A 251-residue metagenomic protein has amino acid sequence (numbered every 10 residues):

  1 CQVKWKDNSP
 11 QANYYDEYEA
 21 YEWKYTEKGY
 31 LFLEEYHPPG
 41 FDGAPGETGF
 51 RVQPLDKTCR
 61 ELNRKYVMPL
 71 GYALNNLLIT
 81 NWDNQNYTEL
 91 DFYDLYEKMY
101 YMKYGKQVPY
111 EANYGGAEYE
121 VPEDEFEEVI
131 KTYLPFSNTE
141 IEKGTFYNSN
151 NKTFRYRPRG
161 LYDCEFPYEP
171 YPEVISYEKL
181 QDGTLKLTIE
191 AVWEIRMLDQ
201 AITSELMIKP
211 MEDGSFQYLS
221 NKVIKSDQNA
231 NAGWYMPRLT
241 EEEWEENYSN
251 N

Functional and structural regions predicted by a protein language model:
C1-Q11, I130, T153-E194: Surface-exposed, charged secondary-structure patches
W5, A20, Y25, G29 (+4 more regions): Low-complexity, intrinsically disordered terminal/linker segments enriched in charged and Gly/Pro repeats
D7, E27, P38-E47, P69 (+7 more regions): Intrinsically disordered, low-complexity segments enriched in small/polar residues
P10, Y30-L31, L185, S215-F216: Hydrophobic residues embedded in beta-strands of well-ordered beta-sheets
Y14-D16: Short, solvent-exposed loop/turn segments at conserved positions within beta-propeller repeat blades
F50-G160: Core segments of small alpha/beta cavity-forming domains
E128, F146-D163, V192-E194, K209 (+2 more regions): Active-site-adjacent structural elements in enzyme catalytic domains
